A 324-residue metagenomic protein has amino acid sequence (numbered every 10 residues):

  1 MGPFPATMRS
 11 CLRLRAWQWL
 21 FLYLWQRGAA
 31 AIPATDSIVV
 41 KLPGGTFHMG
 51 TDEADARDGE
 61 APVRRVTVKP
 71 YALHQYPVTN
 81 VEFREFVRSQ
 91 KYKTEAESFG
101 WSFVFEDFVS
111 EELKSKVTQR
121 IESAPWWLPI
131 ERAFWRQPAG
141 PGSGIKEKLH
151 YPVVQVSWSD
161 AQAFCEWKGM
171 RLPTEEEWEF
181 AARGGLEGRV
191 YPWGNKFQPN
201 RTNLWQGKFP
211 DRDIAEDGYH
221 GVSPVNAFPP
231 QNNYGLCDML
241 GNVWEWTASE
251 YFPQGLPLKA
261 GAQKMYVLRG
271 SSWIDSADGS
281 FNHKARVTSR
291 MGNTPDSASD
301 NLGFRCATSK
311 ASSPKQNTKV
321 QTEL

Functional and structural regions predicted by a protein language model:
G2-P141, S159, F304-L324: Short, compositionally biased
K41-L42, H48, D52-E53, K93 (+5 more regions): Functional-site microenvironments in short loops/helix caps that host divalent-cation chemistry
